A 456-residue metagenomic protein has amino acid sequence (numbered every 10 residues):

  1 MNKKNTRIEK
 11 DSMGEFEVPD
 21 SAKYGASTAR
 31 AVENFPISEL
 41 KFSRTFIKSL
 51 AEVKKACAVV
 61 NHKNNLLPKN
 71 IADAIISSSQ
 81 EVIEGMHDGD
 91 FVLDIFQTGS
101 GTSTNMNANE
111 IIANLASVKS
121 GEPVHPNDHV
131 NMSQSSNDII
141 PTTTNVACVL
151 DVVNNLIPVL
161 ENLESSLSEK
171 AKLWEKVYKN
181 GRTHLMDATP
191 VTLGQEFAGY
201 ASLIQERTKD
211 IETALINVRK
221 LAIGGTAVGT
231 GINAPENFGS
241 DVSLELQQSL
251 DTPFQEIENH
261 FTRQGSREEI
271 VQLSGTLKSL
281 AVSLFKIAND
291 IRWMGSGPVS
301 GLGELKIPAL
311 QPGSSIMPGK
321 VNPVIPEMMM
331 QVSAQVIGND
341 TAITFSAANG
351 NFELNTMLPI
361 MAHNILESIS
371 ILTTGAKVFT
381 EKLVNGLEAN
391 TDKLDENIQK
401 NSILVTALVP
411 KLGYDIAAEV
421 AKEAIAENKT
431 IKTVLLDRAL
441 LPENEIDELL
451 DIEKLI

Functional and structural regions predicted by a protein language model:
M1-I456: Conserved, well-structured ligand/cofactor-binding cores
